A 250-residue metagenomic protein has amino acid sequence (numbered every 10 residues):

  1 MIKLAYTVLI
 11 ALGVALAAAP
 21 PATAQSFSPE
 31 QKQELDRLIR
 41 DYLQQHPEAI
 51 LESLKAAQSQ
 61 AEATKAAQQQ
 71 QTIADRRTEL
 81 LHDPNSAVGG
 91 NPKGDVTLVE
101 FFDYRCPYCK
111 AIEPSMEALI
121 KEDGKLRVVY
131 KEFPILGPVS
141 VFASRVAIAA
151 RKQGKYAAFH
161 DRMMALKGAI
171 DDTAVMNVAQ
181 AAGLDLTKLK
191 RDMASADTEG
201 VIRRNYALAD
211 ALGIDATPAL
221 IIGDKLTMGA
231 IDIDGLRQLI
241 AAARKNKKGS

Functional and structural regions predicted by a protein language model:
I2, Y6, I10, P20-T78: N-terminal targeting signals for export/organelle localization
L4-A5, A24-R40, N177-S250: C-terminal cap of thioredoxin/glutaredoxin-like
A11, D83-A87, P114-S115, Y206-A207: A generic local structural motif
S28-K32, D36, L43, P47-I50 (+13 more regions): Solvent-exposed, acidic/flexible segments
E48, R145, A207: Active-site phosphate/pyrophosphate-handling residues
T78-V96, I120-K121: A short beta-strand-turn-helix
V99, Y104-R105, K110-D185, K190 (+3 more regions): Structural alpha/beta surface segment adjacent to cysteine/selenocysteine redox centers across thiol/disulfide enzymes
